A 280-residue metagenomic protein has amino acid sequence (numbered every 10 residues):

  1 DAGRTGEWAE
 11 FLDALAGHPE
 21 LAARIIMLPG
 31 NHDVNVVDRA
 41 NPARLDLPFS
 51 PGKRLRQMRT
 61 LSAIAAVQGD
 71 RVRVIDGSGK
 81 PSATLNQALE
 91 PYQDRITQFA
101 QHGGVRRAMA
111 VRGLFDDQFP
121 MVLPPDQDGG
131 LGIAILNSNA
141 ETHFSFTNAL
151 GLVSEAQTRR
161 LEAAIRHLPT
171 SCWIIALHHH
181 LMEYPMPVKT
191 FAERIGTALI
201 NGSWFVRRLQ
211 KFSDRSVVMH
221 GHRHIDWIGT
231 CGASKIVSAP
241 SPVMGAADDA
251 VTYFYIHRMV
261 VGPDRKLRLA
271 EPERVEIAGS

Functional and structural regions predicted by a protein language model:
D1-R4, V34-D38, T142-F144, M182-M186 (+2 more regions): Short catalytic/ligand-binding loop motif for oxyanion handling, primarily in non-cytosolic enzymes, centered on
D1-R71: Core catalytic region of metal-dependent phosphoesterases/phosphodiesterases, especially metallo-beta-lactamase-like
G30-N31, H178, G221-H222: Active-site glycine-centered loops adjacent to acidic/histidine catalytic or metal-binding residues that shape
F49-R106, S280: Low-complexity, serine/threonine/proline-enriched polar segments
A88, P185, T190-P263: Conserved beta-sheet core of the metallophosphoesterase superfamily
D117-I135, S171-C172, T230-I236, R265-R268: Beta-strand-turn-beta hairpins that frame and shape the catalytic cleft of phosphate-ester-processing enzymes
A140-R159, R166-S216: Active-site-proximal segments of metal-dependent phosphoesterases and phosphodiesterases across multiple
M259-S280: A short C-terminal boundary segment appended to hydrolase-like catalytic domains
